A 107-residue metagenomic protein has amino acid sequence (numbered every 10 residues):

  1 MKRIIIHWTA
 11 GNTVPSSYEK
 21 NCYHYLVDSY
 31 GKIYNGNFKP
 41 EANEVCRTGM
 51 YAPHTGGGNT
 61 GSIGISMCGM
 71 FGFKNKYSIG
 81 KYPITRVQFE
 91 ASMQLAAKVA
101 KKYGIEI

Functional and structural regions predicted by a protein language model:
M1-I107: Active-site-adjacent loop/helix surface patches within enzyme catalytic domains that shape the substrate-binding cleft
